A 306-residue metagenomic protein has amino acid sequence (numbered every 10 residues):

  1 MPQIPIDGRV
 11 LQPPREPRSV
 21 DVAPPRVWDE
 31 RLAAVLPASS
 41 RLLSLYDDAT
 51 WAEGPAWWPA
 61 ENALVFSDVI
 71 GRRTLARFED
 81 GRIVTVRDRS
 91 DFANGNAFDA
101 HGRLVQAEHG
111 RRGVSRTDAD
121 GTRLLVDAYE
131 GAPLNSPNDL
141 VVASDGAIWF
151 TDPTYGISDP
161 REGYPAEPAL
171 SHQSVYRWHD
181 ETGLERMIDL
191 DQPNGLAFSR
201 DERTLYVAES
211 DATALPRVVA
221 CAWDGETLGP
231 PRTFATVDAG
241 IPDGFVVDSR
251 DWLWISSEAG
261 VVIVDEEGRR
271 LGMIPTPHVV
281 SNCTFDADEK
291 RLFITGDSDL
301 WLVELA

Functional and structural regions predicted by a protein language model:
M1-A306: Sequence-structural signature of mature extracellular/luminal beta-sheet repeat domains, prominently beta-propellers
